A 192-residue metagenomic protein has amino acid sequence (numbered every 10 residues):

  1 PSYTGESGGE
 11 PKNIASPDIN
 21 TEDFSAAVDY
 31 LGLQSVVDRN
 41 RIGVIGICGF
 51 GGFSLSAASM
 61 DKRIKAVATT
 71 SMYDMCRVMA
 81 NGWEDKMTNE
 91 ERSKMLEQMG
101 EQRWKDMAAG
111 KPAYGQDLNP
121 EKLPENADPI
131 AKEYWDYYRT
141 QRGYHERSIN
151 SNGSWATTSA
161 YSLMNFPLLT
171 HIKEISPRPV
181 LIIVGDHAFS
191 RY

Functional and structural regions predicted by a protein language model:
S2-N40: Catalytic nucleophile-loop/oxyanion-hole region of alpha/beta-hydrolase and closely related hydrolase-like folds
V44-G46, T69, I182: Structural beta-sheet core signal
V44-S56: Glycine-rich nucleophile elbow surrounding the catalytic serine of serine-hydrolase chemistry
L55-Y137: Alpha/beta-hydrolase-fold enzymes
A66, M164-P177: The feature captures the conserved acid-bearing segment of alpha/beta-hydrolase catalytic domains
R142-M164: Hydrophobic, aromatic-rich cap/lid helix
M164, A188-Y192: Conserved alpha/beta-hydrolase "acid-adjacent" motif
I175-S176, I182-V184: Short beta-strand/loop motif that positions the catalytic acidic residue of the alpha/beta-hydrolase fold
